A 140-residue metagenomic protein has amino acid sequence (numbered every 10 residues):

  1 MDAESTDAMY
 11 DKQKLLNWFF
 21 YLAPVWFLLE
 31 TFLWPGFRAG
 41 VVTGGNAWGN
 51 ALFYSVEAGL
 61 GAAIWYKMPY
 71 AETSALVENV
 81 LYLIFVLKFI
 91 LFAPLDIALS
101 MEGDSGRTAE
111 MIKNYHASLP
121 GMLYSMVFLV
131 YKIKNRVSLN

Functional and structural regions predicted by a protein language model:
D2-N140: Topology signature of small-to-medium multi-pass alpha-helical membrane proteins
